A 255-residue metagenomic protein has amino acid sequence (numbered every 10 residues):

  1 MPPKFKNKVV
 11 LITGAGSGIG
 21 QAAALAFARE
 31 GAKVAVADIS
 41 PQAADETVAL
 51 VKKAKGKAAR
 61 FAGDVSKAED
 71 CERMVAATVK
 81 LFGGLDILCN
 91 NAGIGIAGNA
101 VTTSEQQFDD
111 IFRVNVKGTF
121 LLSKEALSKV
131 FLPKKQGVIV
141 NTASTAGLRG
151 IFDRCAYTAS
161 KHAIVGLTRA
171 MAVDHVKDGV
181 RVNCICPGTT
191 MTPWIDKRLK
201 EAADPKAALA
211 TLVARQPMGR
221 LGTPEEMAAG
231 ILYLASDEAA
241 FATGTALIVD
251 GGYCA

Functional and structural regions predicted by a protein language model:
V9, G16-G18: Conserved glycine-rich cofactor-binding loop
C71, N99-A100, S104-F112, L212: Substrate-binding pocket helix/loop in short-chain dehydrogenase/reductase
F82, F120, R220-V249, C254: C-terminal substrate-recognition "lid" of short-chain dehydrogenase/reductases
G84, C89, V176, R181 (+1 more regions): Short, small/polar-rich loop/turn modules that mediate ligand/substrate recognition or access, typified
S123, S160, T168: Active-site helix of classical SDR
S128-K129, V173-K177, A240: Alpha-helical segment proximal to the catalytic Tyr-Lys
S144: Residue(s) in the substrate-gating loop at a strand-loop-helix junction that position the organic substrate next
